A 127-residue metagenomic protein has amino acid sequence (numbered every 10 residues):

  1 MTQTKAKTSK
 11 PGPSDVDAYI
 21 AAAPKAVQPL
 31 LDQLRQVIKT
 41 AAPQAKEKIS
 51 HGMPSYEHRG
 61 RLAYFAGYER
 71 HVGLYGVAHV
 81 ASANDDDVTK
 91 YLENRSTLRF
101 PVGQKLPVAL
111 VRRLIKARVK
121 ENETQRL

Functional and structural regions predicted by a protein language model:
M1-L127: Charge-dense, helix-prone N-terminal extensions
